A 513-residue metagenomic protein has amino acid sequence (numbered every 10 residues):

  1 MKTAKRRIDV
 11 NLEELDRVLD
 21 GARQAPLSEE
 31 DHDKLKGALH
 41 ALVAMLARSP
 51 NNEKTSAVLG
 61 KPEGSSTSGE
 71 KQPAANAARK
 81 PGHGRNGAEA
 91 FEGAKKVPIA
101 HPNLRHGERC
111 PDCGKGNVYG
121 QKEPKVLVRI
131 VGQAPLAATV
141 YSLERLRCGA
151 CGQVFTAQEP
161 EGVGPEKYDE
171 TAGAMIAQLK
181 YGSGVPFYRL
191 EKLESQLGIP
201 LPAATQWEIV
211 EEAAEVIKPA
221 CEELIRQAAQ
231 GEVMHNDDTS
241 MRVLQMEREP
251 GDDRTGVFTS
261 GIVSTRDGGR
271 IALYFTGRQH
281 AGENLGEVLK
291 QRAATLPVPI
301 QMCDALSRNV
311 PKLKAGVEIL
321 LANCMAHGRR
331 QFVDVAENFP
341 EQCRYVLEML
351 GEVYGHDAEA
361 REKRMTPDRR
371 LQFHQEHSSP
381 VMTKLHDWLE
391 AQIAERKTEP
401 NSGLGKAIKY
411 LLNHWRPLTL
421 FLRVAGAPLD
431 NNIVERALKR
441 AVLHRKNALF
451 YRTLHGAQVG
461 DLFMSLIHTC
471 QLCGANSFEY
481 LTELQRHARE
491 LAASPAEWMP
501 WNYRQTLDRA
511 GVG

Functional and structural regions predicted by a protein language model:
M1-E166, H235-N236: Short, flexible loop/hinge motifs at secondary-structure junctions
L46-S49, C110, C148, I176 (+10 more regions): Mobile genetic element proteins and their domesticated derivatives, centered on retroelements and DNA transposons
S68, E194-I199, I209-K312, E318: RNase H-like nuclease fold core
G120-K122, T156-E159, V243-Q245, I271 (+5 more regions): Short helix/loop capping segments that flank catalytic or ligand/cofactor-binding pockets
A172-S183: Short, amphipathic alpha-helical "recognition" segments used to contact nucleic acids or chromatin
G184-L193: Short, charged amphipathic recognition helices of the HTH superfamily and cognate SANT/SANTA-like modules
V233-M234, I300, A305, G316-E348: Conserved beta-strand -> loop -> alpha-helix junction used to position metal-binding or nucleic-acid-contacting
C303-R308, K312, E348-G513: Acidic/histidine-rich catalytic cores and adjacent linkers of DNA breakage/strand-transfer/modification proteins
